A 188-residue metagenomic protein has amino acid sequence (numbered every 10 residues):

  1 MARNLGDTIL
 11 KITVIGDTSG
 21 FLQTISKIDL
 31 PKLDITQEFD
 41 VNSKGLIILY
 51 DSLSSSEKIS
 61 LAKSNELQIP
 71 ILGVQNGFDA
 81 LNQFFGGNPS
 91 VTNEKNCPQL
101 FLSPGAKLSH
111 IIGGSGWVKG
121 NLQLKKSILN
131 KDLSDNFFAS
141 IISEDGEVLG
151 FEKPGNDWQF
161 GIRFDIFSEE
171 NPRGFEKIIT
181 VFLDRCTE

Functional and structural regions predicted by a protein language model:
M1-N76, F84-S90, K95-I112, L129-F138 (+3 more regions): N-terminal beta1-alpha1 cap of cysteine-dependent amidohydrolase-like domains
G16, L122, R163: Conserved residues at beta->alpha junctions
V74, G120-N121: Replace "coordinates the UDP/GDP/TDP-sugar" with "coordinates nucleotide-activated sugar donors
L81: Hydrophobic positions on the alpha-helical face of helix-turn-helix-like DNA-binding modules
I112-K119: Catalytic cores of DNA base-excision repair glycosylases
N121-N130: A glycine-rich beta-turn/hairpin centered on an aromatic-Pro dipeptide
F151, I162: Beta-strand scaffold of nucleotide-dependent catalytic cores
D157, G161: Catalytic beta-strand/loop module used to bind and position nucleotide/cofactor moieties in cofactor-attachment
